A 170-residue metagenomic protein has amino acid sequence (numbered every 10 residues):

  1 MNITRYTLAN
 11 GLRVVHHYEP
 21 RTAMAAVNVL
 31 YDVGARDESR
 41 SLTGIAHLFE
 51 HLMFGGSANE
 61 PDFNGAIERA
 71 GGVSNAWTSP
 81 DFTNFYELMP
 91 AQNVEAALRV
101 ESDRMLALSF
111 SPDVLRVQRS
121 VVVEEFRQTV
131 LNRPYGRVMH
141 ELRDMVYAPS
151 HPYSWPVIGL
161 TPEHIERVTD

Functional and structural regions predicted by a protein language model:
M1-T22: N- or domain-start disorder-to-order transition segments that initiate the globular core
A26-L88, S154-I158: M16/MPP (pitrilysin/insulinase) zinc-metallopeptidase core fold and M16-derived inactive scaffolds
A46, N64, L98, R116-R119 (+2 more regions): Hydrophobic face of alpha-helices
L52, G56-S57, A97, R104 (+1 more regions): Scaffold signal of the M16-like zinc-metallopeptidase fold and its non-catalytic homologs
G55-G56, L88-V121: M16/insulysin-pitrilysin zinc metalloprotease superfamily fold
W77-P80, L115-R116, P134: Short, glycine-/polar-rich solvent-exposed loops and beta-turns at beta-strand/coil boundaries
V123-T129: Short, conserved secondary-structure transition motifs
